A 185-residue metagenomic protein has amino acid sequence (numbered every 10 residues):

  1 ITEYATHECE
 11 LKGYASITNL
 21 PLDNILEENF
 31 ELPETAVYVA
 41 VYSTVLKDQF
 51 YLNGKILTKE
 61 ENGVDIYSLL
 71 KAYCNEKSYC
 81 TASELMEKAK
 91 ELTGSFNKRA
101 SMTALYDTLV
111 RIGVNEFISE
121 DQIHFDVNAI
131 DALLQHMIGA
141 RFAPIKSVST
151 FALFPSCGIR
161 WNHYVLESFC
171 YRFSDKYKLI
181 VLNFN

Functional and structural regions predicted by a protein language model:
I1-N185: C-terminal non-catalytic scaffold/interaction domains in large multidomain proteins
